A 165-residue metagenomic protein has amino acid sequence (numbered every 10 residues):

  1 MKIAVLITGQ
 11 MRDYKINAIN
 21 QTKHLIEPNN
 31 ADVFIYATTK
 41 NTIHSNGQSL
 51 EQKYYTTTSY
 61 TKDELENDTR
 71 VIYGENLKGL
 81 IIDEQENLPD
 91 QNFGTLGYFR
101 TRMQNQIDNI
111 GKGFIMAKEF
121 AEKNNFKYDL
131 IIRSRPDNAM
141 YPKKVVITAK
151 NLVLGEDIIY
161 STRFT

Functional and structural regions predicted by a protein language model:
M1-T165: ER/Golgi luminal nucleotide-sugar-dependent glycosyltransferases, focusing on the catalytic module
